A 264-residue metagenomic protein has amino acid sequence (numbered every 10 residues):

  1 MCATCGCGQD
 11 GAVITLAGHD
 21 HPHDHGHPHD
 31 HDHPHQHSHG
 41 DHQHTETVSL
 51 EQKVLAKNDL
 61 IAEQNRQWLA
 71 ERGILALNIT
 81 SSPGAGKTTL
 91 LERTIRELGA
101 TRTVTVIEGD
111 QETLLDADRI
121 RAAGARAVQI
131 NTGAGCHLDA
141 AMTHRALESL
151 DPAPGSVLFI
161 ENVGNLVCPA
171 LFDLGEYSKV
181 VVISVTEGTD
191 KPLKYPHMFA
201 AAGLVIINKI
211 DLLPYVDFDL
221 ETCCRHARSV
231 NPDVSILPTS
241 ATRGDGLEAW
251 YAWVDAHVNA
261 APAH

Functional and structural regions predicted by a protein language model:
M1-L77: Extreme N-terminal, non-catalytic leader segments that precede Walker-type/kinase nucleotide-binding cores
C5, N78, D110, E161 (+3 more regions): Residue-level signature of catalytic and energy-coupling elements of molecular machines, predominantly ATP/GTP-dependent
T45-Q67, E71-L75, T80, A85 (+6 more regions): Nucleotide-state-sensitive switch-loop elements of NTP-binding domains
E97-T103, L204-I206, D233-S235: Short, surface-exposed connector motifs at secondary-structure boundaries
P169-S178, V182-D233: Conserved C-terminal guanine-recognition region of P-loop GTPase G domains, centered on the G4
L212-H264: Canonical P-loop GTPase G-domain recognition
